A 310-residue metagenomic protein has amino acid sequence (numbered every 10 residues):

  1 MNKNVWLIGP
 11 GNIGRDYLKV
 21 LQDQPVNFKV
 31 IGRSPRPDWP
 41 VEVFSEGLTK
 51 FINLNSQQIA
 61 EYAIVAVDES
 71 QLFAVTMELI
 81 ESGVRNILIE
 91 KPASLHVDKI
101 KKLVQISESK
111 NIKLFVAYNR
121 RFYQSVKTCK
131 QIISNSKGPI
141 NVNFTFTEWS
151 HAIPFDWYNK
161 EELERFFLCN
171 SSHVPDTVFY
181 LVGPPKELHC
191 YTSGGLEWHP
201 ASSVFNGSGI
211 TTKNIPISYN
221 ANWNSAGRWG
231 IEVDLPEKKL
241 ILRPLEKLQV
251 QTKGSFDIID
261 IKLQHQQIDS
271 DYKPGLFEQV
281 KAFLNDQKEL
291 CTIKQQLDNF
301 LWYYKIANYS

Functional and structural regions predicted by a protein language model:
M1-E42: N-terminal Rossmann-like dinucleotide-binding module
Q22, Y62-V67, K281-S310: C-terminal helix-rich "cap/oligomerization" subdomain common to oxidoreductases
V26, S82-N86, K110-I112: A short helix->loop->beta-strand "cap" motif at the edges of active sites that frequently abuts
V41-I106: Beta-loop-alpha module in the N-terminal Rossmann-like domain of NAD(P)-dependent dehydrogenases, especially those
N55-Q57, S94-F155: A contiguous active-site-proximal alpha/beta segment in oxidoreductase catalytic domains
L88-I89, L114-V116, L242: Hydrophobic residues in well-ordered beta-strands that form the structural core
P154-A226, L301: Rossmann-like dinucleotide-binding domain that binds NAD(P)(H)
T212-E278: NAD(P)-dinucleotide binding in Rossmann-like oxidoreductases
